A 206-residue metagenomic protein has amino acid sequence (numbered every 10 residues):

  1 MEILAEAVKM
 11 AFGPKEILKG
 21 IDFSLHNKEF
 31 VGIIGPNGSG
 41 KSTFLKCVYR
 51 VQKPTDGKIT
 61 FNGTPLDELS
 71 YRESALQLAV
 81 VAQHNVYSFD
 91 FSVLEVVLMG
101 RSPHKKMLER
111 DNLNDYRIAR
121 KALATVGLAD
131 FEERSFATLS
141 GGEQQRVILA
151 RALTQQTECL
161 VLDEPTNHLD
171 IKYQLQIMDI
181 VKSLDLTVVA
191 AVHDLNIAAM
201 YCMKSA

Functional and structural regions predicted by a protein language model:
I3-A5, L18-G20: Conserved structural motif at the start of ABC-family nucleotide-binding domains
I34-P36: The feature captures the beta-strand-to-loop junction immediately N-terminal to the Walker
Y49: Helix-to-loop junction immediately C-terminal to a conserved catalytic motif
G57-P65, S74: Conserved ABC transporter NBD signature motif
L98, L113-F131: Conserved ABC ATPase "signature" region
S135-L139, E143: Conserved ABC ATPase signature
L160-E164: Catalytic Walker B motif of ABC-type/P-loop ATPase nucleotide-binding domains
